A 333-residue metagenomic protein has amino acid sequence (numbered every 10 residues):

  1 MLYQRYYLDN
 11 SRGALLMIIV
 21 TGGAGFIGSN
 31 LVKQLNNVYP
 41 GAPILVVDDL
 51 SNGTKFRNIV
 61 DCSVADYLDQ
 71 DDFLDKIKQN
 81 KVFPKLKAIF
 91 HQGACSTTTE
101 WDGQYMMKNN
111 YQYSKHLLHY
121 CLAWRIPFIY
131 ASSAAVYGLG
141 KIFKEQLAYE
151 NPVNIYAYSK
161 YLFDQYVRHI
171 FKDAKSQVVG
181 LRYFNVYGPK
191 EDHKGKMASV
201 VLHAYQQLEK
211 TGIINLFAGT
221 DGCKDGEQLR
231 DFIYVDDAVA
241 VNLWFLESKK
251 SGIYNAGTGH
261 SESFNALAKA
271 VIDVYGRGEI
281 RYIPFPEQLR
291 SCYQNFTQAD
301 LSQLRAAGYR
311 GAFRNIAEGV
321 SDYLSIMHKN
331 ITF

Functional and structural regions predicted by a protein language model:
I18-V38: N-terminal Rossmann NAD(P)H-binding glycine-rich loop of SDR-like oxidoreductase domains
T21, V47, I89-G93, Y130-A134 (+1 more regions): SDR active-site strand-loop-helix element
V46-F73: Glycine-rich phosphate-binding loop and adjoining beta1-alpha1-beta2 segment of Rossmann-like nucleotide-binding folds
D61, Q70-D71, D75-N109: NAD(P)H-binding glycine-rich loop region in Rossmannoid oxidoreductase-like domains and their noncatalytic homologs
F90-G93, G103-Y111, K115, H119 (+2 more regions): Catalytic Tyr-X3-Lys loop
K108, Q112-H116, A123, V136-G180 (+3 more regions): Catalytic helix-loop patch of NAD(P)-dependent Rossmann-fold dehydrogenases
V153, N185-A198, A218-V235: Glycine-rich "substrate-gating" loop/helix at the edge of Rossmann-like oxidoreductase active sites
L208-F333: C-terminal substrate-binding subdomain of Rossmann-fold SDR/epimerase-dehydratase oxidoreductases
